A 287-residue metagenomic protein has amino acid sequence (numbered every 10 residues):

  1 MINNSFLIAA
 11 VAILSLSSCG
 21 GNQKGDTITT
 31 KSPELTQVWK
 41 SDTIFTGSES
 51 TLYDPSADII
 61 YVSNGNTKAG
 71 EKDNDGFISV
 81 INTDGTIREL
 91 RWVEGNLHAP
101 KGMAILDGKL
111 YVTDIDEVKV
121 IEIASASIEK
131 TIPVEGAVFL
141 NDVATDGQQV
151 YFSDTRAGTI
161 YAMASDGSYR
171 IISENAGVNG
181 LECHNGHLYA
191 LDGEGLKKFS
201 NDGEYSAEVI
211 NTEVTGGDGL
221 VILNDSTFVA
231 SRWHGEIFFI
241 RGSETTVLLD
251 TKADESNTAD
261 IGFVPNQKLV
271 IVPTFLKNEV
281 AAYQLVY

Functional and structural regions predicted by a protein language model:
S15-S18: C-terminal motif of bacterial Sec signal peptides marking the signal peptidase cleavage site
G20-N22: Bacterial signal peptide processing site
T36-D42, T86-V93, S127-P133, G167-S173 (+2 more regions): A short beta-strand motif characteristic of beta-propeller blades
F45-A57, S63, D75, E94-G108 (+7 more regions): Beta-rich, blade/repeat-based domains predominating in secreted/periplasmic proteins but also intracellular
S63-T86: Beta-propeller domains
N66-G70, E117, A157-G158, G195-K197 (+2 more regions): Short glycine/acidic-enriched loop and turn motifs that connect beta-strands
I81-G85, E122-S127, M163-G167, S200-E204 (+2 more regions): Short loop/turn segments that connect beta-strands within beta-propeller blades
D260-Y287: Blade-level signature of beta-propeller repeat domains, shared across WD40, Kelch, NHL, RCC1 and BNR/Asp-box propellers
